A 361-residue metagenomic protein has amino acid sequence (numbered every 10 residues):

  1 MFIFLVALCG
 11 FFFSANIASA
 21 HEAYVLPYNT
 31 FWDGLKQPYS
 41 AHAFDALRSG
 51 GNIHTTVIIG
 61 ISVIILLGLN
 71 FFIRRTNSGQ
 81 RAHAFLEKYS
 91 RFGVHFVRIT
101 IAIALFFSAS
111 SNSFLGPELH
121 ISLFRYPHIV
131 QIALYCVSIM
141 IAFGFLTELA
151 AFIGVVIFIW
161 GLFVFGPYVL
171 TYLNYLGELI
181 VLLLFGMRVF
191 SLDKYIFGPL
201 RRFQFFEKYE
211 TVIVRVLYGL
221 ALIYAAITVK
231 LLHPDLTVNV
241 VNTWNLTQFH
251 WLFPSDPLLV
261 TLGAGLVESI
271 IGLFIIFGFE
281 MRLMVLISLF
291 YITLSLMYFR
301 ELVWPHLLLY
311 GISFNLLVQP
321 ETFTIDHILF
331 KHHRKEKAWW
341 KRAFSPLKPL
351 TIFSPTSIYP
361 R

Functional and structural regions predicted by a protein language model:
M1-H21: N-terminal secretory/membrane targeting signals
A18-C136, F143-N239, P254-L266, I276-R361: Extended, low-polarity transmembrane helix blocks
V240-Q248: Transmembrane helical segments that form the transport core of multi-pass membrane transport proteins
T247-S255: Extracytoplasmic beta-sandwich strand-turn segments characteristic of Greek-key/jelly-roll folds
G272: Conformational-control "hinges and anchors"
